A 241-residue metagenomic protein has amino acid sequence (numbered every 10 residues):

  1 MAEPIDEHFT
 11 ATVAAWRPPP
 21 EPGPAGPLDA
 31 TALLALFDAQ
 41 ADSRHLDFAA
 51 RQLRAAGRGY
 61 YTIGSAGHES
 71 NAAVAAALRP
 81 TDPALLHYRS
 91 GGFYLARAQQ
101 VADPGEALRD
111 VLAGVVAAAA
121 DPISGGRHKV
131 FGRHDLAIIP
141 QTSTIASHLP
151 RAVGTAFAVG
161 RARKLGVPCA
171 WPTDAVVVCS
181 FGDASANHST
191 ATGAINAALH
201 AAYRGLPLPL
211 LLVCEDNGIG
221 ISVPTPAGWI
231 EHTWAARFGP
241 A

Functional and structural regions predicted by a protein language model:
M1-N71, A76-L78: Conserved acidic/glycine
F48, A55-L212, I219-P240: Cofactor-binding active-site loop characterized by glycine-rich and histidine/acidic residues
